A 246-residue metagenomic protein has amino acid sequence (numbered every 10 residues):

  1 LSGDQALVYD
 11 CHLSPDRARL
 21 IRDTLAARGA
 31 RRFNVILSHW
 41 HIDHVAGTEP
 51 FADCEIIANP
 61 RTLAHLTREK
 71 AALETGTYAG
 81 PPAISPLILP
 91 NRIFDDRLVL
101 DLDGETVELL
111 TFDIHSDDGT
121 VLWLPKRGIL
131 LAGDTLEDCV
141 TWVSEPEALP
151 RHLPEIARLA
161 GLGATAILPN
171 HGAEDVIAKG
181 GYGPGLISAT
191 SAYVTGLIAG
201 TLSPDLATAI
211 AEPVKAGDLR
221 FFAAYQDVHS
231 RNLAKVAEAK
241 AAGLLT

Functional and structural regions predicted by a protein language model:
L1-D23, A27, V121-D134: Conserved beta-strand hairpin/beta-sheet module of binuclear metal-dependent hydrolase folds, prominently
Y9-C11, F33-H41, I57-P60, F112-D113 (+2 more regions): Active-site neighborhood of phospho(di)ester-bond hydrolases with catalytic His/Asp-centered motifs
L13, K70, W142-E147, A178-Y182: Short, solvent-exposed loop/turn segments at secondary-structure boundaries
S14-D16, W40-A46, L63-L66, S116-G119 (+2 more regions): Active-site environment of divalent metal-dependent phosphoester hydrolases
A18-R19, D23-V99, A192: Active-site HxH/HxHxD metal-binding segment of metal-dependent hydrolases
I93-L124, I129: Core dinuclear metal-dependent hydrolase active-site scaffold
S144-N170: An active-site-proximal "capping" alpha-helix that borders the catalytic cofactor pocket
G161-L162, E174-T246: Accessory terminal helices/loops
